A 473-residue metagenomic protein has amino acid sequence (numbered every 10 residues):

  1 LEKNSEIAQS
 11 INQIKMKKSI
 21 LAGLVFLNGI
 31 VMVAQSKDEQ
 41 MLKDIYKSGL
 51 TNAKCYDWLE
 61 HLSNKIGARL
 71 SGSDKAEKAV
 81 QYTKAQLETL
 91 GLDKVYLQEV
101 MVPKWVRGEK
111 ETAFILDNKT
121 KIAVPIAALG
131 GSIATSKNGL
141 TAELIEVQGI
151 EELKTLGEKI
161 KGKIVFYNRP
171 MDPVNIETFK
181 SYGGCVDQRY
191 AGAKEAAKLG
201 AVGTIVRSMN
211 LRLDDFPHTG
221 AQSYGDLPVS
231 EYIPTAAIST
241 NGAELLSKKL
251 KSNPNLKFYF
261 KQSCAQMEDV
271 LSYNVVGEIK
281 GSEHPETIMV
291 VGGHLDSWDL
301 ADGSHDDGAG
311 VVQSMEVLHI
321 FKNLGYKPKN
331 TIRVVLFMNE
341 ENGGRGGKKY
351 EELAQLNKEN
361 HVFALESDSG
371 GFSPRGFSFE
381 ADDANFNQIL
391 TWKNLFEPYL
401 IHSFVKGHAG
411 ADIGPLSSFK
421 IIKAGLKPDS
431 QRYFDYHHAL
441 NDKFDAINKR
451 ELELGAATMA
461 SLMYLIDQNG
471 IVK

Functional and structural regions predicted by a protein language model:
L1-K37: Bacterial Sec-dependent N-terminal signal peptides
K37-S73, F216-G220, Y224, D296 (+3 more regions): N-terminal capping segment at the start of a domain
D38-M41, L116-N118, A123-A127, G131-E158 (+2 more regions): Soluble metallo-hydrolase cores and metallopeptidase-like ectodomains found primarily in the secretory/periplasmic
E60, N64-I164, N168-I176: Noncatalytic luminal/extracellular "stalk/propeptide" segments of secretory-pathway proteins
L87-E88, Q188-R189, V275, T287 (+3 more regions): Alpha-helical metal-binding/catalytic segments enriched in His/Glu/Asp
A123, K137, A142, I233-T235 (+4 more regions): Metal-dependent peptidase/peptidase-like ectodomains
V124-L227, Y232-P234: Extracellular/luminal Protease-associated
H319, N323, F434-K473: His/Asp/Glu-rich mid-to-C-terminal helical/loop segments that flank catalytic regions of hydrolases
